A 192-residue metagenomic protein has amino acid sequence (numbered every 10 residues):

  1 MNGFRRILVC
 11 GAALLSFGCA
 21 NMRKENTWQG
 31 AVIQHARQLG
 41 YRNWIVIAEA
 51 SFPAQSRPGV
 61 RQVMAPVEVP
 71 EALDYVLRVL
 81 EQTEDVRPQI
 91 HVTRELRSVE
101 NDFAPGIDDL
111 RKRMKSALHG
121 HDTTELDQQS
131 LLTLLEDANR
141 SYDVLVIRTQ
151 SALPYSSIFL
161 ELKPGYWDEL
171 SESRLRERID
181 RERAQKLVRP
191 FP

Functional and structural regions predicted by a protein language model:
M1-L8: Bacterial N-terminal signal peptides that target proteins for export
V9-S16: Bacterial N-terminal signal peptides
M22-R23, Q62: Metallocofactor- and cofactor-centric catalytic cores in central/energy metabolism, strongly enriched
N26-Y41, S151, E161: N-terminal basic/disordered segments at the start of proteins
G40-E81, D168, S173-R176, R181-F191: Conserved mixed alpha/beta catalytic, RNA-binding, or beta-rich assembly cores of soluble enzyme, regulatory
T83-M114: Ordered, amphipathic secondary-structure segments that act as subunit-interaction surfaces in large macromolecular
F103-P192: Glycine-rich, aromatic-bearing surface loops/beta-hairpins
